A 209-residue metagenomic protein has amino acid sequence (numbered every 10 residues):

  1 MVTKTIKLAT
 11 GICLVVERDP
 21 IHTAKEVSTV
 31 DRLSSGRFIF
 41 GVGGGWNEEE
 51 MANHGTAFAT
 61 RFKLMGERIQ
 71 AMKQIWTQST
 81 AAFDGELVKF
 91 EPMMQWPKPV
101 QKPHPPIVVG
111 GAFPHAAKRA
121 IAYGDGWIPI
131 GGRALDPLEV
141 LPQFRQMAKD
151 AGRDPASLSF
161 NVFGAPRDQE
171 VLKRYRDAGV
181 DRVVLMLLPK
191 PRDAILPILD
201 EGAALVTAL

Functional and structural regions predicted by a protein language model:
M1-L209: Active-site-adjacent structural elements that line small-molecule/cofactor binding pockets in enzymes
